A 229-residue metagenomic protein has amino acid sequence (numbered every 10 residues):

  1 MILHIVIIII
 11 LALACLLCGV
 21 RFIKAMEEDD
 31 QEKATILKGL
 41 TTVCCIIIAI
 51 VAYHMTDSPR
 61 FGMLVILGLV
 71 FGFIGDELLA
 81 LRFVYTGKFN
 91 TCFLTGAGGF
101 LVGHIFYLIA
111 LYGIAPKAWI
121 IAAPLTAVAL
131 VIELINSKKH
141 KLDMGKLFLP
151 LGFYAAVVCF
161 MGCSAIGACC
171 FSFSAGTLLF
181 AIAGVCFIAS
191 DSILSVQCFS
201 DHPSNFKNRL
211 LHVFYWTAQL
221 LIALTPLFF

Functional and structural regions predicted by a protein language model:
M1-F229: Polytopic alpha-helical membrane-helix bundles and their juxtamembrane interface segments in multi-pass membrane
